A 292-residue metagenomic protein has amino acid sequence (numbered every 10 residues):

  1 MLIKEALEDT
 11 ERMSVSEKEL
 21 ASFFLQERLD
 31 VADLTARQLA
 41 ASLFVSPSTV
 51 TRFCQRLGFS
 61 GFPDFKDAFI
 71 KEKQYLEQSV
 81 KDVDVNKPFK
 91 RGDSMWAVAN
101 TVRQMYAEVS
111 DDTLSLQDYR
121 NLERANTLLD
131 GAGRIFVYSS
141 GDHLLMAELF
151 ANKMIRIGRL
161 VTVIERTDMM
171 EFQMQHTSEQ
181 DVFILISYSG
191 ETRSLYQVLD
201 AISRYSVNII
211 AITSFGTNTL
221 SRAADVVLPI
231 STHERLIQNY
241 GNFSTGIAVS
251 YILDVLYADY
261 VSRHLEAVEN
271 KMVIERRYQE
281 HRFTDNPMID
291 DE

Functional and structural regions predicted by a protein language model:
L2-K4, V15-E19, Q26-D33, A41-F44 (+1 more regions): HTH-adjacent hinge/linker in prokaryotic transcriptional regulators
L7-M13: Short amphipathic alpha-helical boundary/capping segments
E8, T35-Q38: Alpha-helical residues within helix-turn-helix
E19, F23, R52, V109-D112 (+5 more regions): Alpha-helical scaffold segments in soluble metabolic enzymes
R120-A132: Glycine-rich phosphate/diphosphate-binding loops that line cofactor/substrate pockets in enzymes
D130-Y251, Y257-H264: Glycine-rich phosphate-binding loops that contact phosphosugars or nucleotide phosphates
H264-E292: A short, charged, Gly/Pro-tolerant segment at domain boundaries
